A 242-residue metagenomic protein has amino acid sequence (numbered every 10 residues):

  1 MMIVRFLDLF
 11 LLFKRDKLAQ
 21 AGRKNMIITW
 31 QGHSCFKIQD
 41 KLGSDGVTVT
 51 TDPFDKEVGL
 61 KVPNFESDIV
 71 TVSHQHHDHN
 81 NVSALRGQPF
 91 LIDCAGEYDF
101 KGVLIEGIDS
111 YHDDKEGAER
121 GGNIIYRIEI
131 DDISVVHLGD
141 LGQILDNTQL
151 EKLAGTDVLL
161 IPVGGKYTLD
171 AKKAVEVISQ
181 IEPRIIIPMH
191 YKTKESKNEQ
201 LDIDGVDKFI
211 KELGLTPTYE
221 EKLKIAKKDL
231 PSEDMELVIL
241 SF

Functional and structural regions predicted by a protein language model:
R5-G46, G96-E97, K101-G102, E106-I108 (+2 more regions): Zn-dependent metallo-beta-lactamase
R23-V58, R120-G139, V158: Conserved beta-strand hairpin/beta-sheet module of binuclear metal-dependent hydrolase folds, prominently
T29-Q31, E119-R120, I185-F242: Binuclear metal-ion centers of metallo-dependent hydrolases, dominated by the metallo-beta-lactamase
I38, V70, H74, I105 (+2 more regions): Divalent metal-coordination and catalytic microenvironments
P53-D55, H74-Q75, S110-H112, G139-G142 (+2 more regions): Active-site metal-binding loops of divalent metal-dependent hydrolases
D55-E97, E151-L160: Active-site metal-binding motif and surrounding structural segment of the metallo-beta-lactamase
N81-V136: Portal/gating segments that form or line small-molecule/metal binding sites
K115-I181: Active-site-proximal loop/helix segments of hydrolase catalytic cores
